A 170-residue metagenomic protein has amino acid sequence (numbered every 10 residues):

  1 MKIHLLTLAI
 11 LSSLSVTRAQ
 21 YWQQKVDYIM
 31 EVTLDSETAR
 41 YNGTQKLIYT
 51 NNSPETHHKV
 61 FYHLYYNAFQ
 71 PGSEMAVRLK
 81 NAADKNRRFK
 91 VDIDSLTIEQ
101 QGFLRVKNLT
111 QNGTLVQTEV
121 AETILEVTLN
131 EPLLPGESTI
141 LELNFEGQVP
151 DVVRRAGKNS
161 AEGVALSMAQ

Functional and structural regions predicted by a protein language model:
M1-W22: Bacterial Sec-dependent N-terminal signal peptides
R18-Q170: Acidic/His-enriched low-complexity segments
